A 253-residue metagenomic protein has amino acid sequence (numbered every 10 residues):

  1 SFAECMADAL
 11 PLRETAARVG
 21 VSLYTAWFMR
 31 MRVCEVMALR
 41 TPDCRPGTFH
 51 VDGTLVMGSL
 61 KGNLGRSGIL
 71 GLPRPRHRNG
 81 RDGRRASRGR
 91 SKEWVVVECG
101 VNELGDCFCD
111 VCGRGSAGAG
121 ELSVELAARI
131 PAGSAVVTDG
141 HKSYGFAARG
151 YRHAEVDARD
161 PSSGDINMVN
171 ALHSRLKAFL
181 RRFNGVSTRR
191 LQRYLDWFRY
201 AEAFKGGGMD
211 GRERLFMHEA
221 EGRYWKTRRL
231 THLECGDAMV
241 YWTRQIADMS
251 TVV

Functional and structural regions predicted by a protein language model:
S1-V253: Residue-level recognition of single "structural anchor" positions that define or cap local secondary structure
